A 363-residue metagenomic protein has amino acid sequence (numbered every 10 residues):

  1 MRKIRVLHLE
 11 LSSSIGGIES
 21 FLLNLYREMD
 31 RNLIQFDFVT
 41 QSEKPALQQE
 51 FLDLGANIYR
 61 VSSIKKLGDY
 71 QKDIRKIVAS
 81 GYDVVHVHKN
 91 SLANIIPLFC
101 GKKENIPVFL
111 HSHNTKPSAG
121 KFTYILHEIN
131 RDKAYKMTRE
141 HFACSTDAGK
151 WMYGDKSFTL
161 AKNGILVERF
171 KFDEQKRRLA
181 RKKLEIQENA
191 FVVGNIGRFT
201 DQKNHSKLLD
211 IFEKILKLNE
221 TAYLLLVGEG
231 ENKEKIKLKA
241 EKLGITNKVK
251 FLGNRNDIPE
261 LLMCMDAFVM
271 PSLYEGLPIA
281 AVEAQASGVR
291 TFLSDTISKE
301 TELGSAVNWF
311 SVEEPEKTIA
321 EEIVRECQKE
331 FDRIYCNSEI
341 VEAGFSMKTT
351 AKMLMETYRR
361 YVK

Functional and structural regions predicted by a protein language model:
K3-I4, H8-K72, E231-N232, T357: N-terminal strand-loop element at the rim of the active site of nucleotide-sugar-dependent glycosyltransferases
G16-N24, F191, N195-K214, E231-E234: A conserved mid-protein helix/loop that constitutes part of the nucleotide-sugar donor-binding site
T40, A281, R290-S294, K299: Short hydrophobic beta-strand element within catalytic cores of glycosyltransferases and related nucleotide-activated
Y59, K136-Q175, W309: Donor nucleotide-sugar binding/catalytic pocket of nucleotide-sugar-dependent glycosyltransferases
V87-N94, S112: Short His-centered aromatic/hydrophobic patch
K171-I186: A short helix/loop element that forms part of the nucleotide-sugar donor recognition site in Leloir-type
N254, L273: Aromatic "clamp/platform" in nucleotide-sugar-dependent glycosyltransferases that forms part of the donor/acceptor
E300-Q328: Change "using UDP/GDP/dTDP sugars" to "using nucleotide sugars
